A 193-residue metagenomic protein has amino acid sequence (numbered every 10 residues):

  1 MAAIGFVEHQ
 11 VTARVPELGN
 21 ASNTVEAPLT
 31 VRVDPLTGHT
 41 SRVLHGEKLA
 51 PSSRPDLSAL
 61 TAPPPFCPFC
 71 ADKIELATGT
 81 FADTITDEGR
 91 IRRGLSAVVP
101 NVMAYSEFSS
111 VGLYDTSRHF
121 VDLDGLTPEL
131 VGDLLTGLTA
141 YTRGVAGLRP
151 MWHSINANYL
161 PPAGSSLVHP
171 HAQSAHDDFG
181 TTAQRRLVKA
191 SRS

Functional and structural regions predicted by a protein language model:
M1-H169, A175-S193: Active-site microenvironments that recognize anionic phosphate/pyrophosphate groups
